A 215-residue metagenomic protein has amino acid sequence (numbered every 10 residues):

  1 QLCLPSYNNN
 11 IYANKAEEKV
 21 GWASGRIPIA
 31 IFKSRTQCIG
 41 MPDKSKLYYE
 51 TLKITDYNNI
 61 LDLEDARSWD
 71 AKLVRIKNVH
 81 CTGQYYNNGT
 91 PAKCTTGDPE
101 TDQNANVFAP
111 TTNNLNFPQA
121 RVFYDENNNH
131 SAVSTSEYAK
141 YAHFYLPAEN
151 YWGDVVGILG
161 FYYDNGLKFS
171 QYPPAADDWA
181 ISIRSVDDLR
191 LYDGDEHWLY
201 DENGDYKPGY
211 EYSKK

Functional and structural regions predicted by a protein language model:
Q1-K215: OB-fold nucleic-acid-binding modules
